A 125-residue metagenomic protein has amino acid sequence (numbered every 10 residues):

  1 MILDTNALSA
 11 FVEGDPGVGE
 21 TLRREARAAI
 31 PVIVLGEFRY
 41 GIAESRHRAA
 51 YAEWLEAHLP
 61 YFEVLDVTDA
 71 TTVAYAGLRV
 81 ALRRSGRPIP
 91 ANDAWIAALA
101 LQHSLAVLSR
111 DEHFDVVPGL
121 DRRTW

Functional and structural regions predicted by a protein language model:
M1-V34, G41-A57: Short, well-structured N-terminal submotif of metal-dependent ribonuclease cores
D4-N6, E37, D93, D111: Acidic active-site catalytic centers that drive phospho-/nucleotidyl reactions and related ester hydrolyses
D4-T5, F38, Y75, A100: Generic structural signal for small/hydrophobic residues in well-ordered secondary structure, especially within
L8, L35-F38, T72, F114: A generic structural signal for short hydrophobic patches within well-formed alpha-helices
Y61, A74, H113-V116: Residue-level recognition of specific faces of alpha-helices
E63-L108: Active-site neighborhoods of divalent-metal-dependent phosphate/nucleic-acid chemistry enzymes
A97, L101-W125: Acidic, PIN/NYN-like endoribonuclease modules and their adjacent C-terminal/linker elements
